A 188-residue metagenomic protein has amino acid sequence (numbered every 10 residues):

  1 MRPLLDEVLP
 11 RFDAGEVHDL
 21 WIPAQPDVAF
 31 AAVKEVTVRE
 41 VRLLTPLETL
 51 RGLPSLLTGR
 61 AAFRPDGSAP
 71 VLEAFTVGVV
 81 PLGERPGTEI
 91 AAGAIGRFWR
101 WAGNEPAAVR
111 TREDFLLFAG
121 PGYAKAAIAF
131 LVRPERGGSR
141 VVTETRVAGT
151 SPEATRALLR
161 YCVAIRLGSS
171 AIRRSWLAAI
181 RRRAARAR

Functional and structural regions predicted by a protein language model:
M1-L82: Hydrophobic ligand-binding cavity/cleft-lining segments
R2-G15, R42, P46-L56, V79 (+6 more regions): Structured surface interface patches that mediate subunit assembly and partner/cofactor docking
D13-W21, E89, K125-A127, G138-V142: Intrinsic-disorder/low-complexity, polar/charged segments enriched in Ser/Thr/Lys/Arg/Asp/Glu/Gln
Q25-V28, G168, I172, W176: Short amphipathic alpha-helical segments
L72-G137: Hydrophobic-ligand binding "helix-grip"
R112-G168, I180: Beta-strand/loop substructures that line and gate deep hydrophobic ligand-binding cavities in soluble
R174, R181-R182: Well-ordered alpha/beta subsegment
R182-R188: Generic C-terminal helix-cap and adjacent flexible tail
